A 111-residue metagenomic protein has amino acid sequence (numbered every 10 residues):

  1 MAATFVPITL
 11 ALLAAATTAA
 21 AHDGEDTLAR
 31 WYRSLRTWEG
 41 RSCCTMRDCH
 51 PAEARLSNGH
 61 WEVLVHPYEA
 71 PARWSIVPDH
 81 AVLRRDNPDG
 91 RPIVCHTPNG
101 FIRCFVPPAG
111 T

Functional and structural regions predicted by a protein language model:
A3-A15: Bacterial N-terminal signal peptides
A15, T37-W38, D89, P98: Processing junctions and N-termini across compartments
A19-A70: N-terminal secretory signal peptides
P51, G59-T111: Helix-rich interaction surfaces within compact, conserved domain-sized segments that mediate assembly or partner
